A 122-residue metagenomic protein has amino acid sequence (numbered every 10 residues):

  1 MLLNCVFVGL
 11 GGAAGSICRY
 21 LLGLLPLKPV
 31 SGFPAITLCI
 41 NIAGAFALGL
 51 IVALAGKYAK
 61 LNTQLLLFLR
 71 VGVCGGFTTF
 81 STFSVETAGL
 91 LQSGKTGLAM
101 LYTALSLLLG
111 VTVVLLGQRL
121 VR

Functional and structural regions predicted by a protein language model:
M1-R122: Membrane-interface helix-loop junctions in multi-pass transporters/channels
